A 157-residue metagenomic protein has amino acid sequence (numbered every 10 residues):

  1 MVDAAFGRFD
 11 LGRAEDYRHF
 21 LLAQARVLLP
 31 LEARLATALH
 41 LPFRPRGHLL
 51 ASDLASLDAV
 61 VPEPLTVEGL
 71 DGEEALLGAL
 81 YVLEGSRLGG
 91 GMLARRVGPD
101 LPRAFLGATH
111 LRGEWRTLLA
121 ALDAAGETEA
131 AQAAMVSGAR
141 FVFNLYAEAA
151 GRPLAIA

Functional and structural regions predicted by a protein language model:
M1-A157: Metal- and O2-centered redox machinery and metal/ROS homeostasis
